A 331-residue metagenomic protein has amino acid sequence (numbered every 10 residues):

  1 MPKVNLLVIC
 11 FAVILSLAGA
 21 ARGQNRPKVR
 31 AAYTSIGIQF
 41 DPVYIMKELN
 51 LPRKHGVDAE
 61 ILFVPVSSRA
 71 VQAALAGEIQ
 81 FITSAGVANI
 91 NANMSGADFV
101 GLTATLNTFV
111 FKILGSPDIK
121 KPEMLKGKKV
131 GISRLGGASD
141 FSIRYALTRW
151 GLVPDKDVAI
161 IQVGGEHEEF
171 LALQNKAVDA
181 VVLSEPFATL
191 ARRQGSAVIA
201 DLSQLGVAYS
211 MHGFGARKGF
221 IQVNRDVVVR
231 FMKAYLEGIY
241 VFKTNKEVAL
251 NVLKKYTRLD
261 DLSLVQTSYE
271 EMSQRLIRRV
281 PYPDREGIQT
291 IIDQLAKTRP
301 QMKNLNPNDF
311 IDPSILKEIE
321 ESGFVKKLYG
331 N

Functional and structural regions predicted by a protein language model:
M1-V8: Bacterial N-terminal signal peptides that target proteins for export
V8-S16: Bacterial N-terminal signal peptides
G19-G23: Sec/Tat signal peptide C-region and signal peptidase I cleavage site
Q24-G165, E169-N175, D179-E185, V198-L202 (+1 more regions): Short, glycine-/small- and polar/acidic-enriched structural segments that line small-molecule recognition paths
V87, I160, H167-L259: Pocket-lining segment of extracytoplasmic ligand-binding domains
G136-K156, K233-T267, N308-I311, K317-F324: Ligand-binding clefts/hinges and TM-proximal coupling segments of bilobed small-molecule sensing domains
Q222-N304: Secondary-structure end/capping motifs
I292-N331: Conserved C-terminal helix/tail region of periplasmic/extracytoplasmic solute-binding proteins
